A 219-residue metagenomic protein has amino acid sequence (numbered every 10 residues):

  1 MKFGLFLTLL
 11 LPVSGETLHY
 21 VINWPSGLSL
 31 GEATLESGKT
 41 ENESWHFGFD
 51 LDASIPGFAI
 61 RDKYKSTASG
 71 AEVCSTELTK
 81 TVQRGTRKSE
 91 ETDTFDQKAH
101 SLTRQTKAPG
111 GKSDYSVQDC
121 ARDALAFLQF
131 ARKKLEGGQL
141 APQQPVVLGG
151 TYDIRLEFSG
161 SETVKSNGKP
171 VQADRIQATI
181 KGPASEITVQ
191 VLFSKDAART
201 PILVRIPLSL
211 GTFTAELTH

Functional and structural regions predicted by a protein language model:
K2-P12: Sec-dependent N-terminal signal peptides
V13-Q97, R132-H219: Acidic, serine/threonine-rich low-complexity disordered tracts
T86-R132: Hydrophobic, well-structured mid-protein blocks that either form specific transmembrane helices
